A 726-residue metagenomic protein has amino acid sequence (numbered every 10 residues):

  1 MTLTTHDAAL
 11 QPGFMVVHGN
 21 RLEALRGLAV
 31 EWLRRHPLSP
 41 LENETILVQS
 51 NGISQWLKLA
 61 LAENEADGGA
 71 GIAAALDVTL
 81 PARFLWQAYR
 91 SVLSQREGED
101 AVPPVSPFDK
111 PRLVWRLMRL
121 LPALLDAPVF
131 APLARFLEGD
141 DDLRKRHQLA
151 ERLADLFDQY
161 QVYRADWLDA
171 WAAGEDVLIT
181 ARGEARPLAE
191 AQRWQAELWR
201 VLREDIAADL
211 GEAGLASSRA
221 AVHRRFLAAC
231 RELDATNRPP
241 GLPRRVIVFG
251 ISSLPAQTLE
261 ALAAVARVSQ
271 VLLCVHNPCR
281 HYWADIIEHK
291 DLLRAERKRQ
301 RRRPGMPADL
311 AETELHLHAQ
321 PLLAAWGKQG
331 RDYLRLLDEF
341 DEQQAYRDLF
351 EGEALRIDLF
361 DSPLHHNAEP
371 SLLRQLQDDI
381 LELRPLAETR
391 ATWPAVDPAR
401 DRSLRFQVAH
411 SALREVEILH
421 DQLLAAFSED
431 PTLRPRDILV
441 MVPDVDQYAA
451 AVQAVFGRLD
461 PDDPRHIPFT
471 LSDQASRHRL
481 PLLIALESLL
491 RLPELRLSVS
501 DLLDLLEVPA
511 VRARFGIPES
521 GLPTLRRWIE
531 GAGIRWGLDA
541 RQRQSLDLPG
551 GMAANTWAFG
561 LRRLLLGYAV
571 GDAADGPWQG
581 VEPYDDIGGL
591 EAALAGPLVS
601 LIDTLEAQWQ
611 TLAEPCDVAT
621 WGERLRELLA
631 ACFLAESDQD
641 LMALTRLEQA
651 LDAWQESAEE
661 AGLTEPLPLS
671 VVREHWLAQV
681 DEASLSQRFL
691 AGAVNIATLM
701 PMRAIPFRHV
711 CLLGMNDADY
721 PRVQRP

Functional and structural regions predicted by a protein language model:
M1-P726: Polyanion-engaging groove/track-forming segments
